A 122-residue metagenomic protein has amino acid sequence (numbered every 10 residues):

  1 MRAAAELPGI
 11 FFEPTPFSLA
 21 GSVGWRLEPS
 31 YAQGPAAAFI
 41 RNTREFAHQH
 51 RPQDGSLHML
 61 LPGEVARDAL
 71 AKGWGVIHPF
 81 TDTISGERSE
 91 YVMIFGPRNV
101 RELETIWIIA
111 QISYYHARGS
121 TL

Functional and structural regions predicted by a protein language model:
M1-L122: Charge-dense, helix-prone N-terminal extensions
